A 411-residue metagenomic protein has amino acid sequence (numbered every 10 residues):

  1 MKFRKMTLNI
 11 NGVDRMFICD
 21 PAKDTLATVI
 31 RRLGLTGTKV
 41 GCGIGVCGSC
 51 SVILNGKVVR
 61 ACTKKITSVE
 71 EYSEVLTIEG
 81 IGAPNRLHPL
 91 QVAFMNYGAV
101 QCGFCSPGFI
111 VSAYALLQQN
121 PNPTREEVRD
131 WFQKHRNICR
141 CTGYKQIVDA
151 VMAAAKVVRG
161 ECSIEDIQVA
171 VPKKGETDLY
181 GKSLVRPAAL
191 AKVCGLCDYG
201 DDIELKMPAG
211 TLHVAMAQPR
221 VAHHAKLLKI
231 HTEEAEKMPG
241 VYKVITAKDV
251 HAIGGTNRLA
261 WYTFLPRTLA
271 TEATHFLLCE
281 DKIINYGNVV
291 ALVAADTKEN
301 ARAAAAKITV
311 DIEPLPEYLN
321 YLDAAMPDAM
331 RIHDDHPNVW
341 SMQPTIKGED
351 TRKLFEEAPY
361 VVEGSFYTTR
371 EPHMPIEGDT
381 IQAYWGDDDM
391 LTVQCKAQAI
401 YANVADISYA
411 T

Functional and structural regions predicted by a protein language model:
M1-K174, D178: Signature of N-terminal electron-transfer/Fe-S-associated modules in redox systems
V40, K243-A247, N285, V362-G364 (+1 more regions): General beta-strand structural signal in soluble alpha/beta enzymes
C42, H275, K282-I284, P372-P375 (+1 more regions): Replace "in large, NTP-powered and nucleic-acid-processing enzymes" with "in large, NTP-powered factors and other
C47-G48, L212-V214, E280, E377-Q382: Short glycine-rich loop/turn motifs
L54-N55, M238, D296, Y384-D389: Short acidic-glycine loop/turn motifs at beta-strand connectors
A61-T63, T67-G103, I284, N300-Y321 (+3 more regions): Gly/Pro-rich active-site capping loops and adjacent beta-alpha segments that organize cofactor/substrate pockets
K156-H336: Flexible, low-hydrophobicity surface segments
D350-T411: Conserved beta-alpha junction segments in alpha/beta enzyme cores
